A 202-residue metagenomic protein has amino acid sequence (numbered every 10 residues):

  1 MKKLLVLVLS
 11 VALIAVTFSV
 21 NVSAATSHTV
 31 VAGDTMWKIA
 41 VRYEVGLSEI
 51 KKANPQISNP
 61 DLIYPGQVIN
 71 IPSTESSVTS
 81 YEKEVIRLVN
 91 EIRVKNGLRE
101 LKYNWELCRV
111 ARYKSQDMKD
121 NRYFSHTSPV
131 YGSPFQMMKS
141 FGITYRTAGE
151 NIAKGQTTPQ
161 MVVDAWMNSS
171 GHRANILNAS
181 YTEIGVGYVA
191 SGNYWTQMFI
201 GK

Functional and structural regions predicted by a protein language model:
M1-A24: Sec-dependent N-terminal signal peptides of Gram-positive bacterial secreted proteins and lipoproteins
T26, P65-Q67, A148, S180-I184 (+1 more regions): Envelope-exposed proteins and targeting segments
T26-T29, K38-S77: Extracellular LysM carbohydrate-binding repeats and other cell-envelope/extracellular binding modules
P60, K95-R109, R122-V130, G149 (+1 more regions): Surface-exposed patches in mature extracellular/periplasmic domains of secreted proteins
V78-K119: A short alpha-helix/helix-coil micro-patch that ends at or immediately precedes a cysteine
V110-T157, I176: Short, surface-exposed glycine/acidic/tryptophan-bearing loops
A153-K202: Disulfide-stabilized extracellular recognition modules
